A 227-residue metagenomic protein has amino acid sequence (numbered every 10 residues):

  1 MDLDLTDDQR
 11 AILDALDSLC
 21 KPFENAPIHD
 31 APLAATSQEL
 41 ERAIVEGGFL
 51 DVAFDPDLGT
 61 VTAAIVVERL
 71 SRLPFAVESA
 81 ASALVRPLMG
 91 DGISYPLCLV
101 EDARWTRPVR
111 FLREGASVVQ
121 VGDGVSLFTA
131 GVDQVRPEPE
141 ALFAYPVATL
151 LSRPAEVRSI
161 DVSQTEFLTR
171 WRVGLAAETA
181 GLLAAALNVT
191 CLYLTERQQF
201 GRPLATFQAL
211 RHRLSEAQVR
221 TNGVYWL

Functional and structural regions predicted by a protein language model:
M1-P74: Amphipathic, small/basic residue-rich leader segments at the start of a protein or domain
D2-D4, P27-A35, E166-R170, N188-V219: Glycine-rich cofactor-pocket loops
L5, I12, A176-T179, L183 (+2 more regions): Amphipathic alpha-helix face/heptad-repeat signature
P22, A186-V189, Y193, L227: Amphipathic, soluble alpha-helical interaction motifs
L73-N188: FAD-binding core of flavoproteins
